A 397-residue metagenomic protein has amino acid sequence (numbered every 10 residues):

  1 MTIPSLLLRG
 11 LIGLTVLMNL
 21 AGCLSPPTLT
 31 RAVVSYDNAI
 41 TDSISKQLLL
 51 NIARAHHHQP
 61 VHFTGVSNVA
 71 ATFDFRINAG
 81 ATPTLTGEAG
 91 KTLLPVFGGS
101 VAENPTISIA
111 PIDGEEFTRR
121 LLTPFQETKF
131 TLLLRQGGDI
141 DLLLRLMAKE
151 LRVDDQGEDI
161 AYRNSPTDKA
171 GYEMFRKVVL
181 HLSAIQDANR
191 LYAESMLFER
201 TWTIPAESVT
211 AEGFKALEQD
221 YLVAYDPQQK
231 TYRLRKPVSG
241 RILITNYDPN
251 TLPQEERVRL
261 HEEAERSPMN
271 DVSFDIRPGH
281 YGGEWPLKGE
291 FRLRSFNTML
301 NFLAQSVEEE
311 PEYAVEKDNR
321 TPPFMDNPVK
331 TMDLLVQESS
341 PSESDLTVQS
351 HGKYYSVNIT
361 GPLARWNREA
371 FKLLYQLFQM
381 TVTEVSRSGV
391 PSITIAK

Functional and structural regions predicted by a protein language model:
M1-L11: Bacterial N-terminal signal peptides that target proteins for export
G13-V16: N-terminal export/membrane-targeting signals
N19-G22: C-terminal motif of bacterial Sec signal peptides marking the signal peptidase cleavage site
L24-K397: N-terminal amphipathic/basic membrane-interacting segments and domains, especially the gasdermin N-terminal
